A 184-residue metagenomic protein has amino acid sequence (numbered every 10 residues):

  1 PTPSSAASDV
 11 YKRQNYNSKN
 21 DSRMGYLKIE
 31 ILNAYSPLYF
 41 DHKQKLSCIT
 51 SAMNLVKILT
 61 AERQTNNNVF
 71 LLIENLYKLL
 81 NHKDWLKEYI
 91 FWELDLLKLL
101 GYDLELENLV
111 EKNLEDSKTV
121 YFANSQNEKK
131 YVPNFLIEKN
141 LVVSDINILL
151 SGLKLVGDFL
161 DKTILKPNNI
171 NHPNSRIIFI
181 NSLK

Functional and structural regions predicted by a protein language model:
S5-K184: Non-catalytic alpha-helical scaffolds and adjoining flexible linkers that form interface surfaces for assembly
